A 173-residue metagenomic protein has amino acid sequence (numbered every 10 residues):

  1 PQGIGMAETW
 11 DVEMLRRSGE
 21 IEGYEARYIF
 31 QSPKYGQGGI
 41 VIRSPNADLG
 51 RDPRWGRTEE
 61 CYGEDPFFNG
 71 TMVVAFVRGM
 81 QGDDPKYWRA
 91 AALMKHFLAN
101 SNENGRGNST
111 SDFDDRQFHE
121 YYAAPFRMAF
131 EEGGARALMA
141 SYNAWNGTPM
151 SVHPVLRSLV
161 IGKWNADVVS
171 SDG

Functional and structural regions predicted by a protein language model:
P1-G173: Glycoside hydrolase catalytic-domain context in secreted enzymes
